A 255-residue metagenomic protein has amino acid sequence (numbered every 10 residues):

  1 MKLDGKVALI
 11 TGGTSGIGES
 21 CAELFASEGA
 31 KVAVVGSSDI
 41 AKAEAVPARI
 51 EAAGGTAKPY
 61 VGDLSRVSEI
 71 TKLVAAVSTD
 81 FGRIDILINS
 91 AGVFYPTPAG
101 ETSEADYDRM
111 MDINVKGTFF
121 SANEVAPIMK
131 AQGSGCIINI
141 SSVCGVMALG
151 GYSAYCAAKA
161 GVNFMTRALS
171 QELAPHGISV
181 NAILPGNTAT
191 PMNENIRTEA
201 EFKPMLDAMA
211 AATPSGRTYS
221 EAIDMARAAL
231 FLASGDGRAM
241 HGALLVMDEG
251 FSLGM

Functional and structural regions predicted by a protein language model:
V7, T14-S15: Conserved glycine-rich cofactor-binding loop
P98-A99, D106-M111, Y152, M209-A210: Substrate-binding pocket helix/loop in short-chain dehydrogenase/reductase
A122, A158, T166: Active-site helix of classical SDR
S142: Residue(s) in the substrate-gating loop at a strand-loop-helix junction that position the organic substrate next
M147, L230, H241-M255: Short C-terminal tail/terminal secondary-structure segment of NAD(P)H-dependent dehydrogenase/reductase domains
A174, S179, M240-G242: Short, small/polar-rich loop/turn modules that mediate ligand/substrate recognition or access, typified
F202-I223: Catalytic Tyr-x(3-8)-Lys segment
